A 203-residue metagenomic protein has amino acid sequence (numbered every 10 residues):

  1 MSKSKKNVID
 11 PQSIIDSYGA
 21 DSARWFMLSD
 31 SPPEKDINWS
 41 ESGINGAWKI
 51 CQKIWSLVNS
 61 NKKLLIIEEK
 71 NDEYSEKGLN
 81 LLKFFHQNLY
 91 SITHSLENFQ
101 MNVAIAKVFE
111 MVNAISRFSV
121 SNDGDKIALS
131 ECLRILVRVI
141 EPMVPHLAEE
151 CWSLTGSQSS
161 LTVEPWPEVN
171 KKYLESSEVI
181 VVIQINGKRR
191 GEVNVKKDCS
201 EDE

Functional and structural regions predicted by a protein language model:
M1-S2, R190: Generic structural signal for well-ordered beta-strand positions
S4-K6, N194-K196: Residue-level structural signal for beta-strand termini and adjacent loop
P11-N194: Helix-rich, typically C-terminal accessory recognition domains appended to large enzymatic cores
V195-E203: Glycine-rich, small/acidic residue-mixed loop/short-helix segments
